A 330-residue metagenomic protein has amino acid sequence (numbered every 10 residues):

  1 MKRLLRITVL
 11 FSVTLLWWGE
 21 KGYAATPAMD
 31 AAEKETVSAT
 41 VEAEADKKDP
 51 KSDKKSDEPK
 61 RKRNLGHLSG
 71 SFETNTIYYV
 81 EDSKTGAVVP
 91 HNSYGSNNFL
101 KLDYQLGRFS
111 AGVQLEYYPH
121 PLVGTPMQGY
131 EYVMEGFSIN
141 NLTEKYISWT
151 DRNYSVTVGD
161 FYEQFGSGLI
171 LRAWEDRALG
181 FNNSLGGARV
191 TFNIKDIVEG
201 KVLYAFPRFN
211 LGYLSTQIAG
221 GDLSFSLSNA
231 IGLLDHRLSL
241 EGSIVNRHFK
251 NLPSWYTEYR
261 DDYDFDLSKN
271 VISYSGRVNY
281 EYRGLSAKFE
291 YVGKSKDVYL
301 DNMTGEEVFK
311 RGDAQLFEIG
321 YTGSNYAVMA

Functional and structural regions predicted by a protein language model:
R3-L10: Sec-dependent signal peptide recognition, specifically the positively charged N-region followed immediately by
F11, E20-P90: N-terminal periplasmic/intermembrane-space "pro-region" immediately following the signal or transit peptide
P59-G95, Q105-L115, H120-E131, E135-S138 (+2 more regions): Signature for the C-terminal beta-barrel architecture of outer-membrane proteins
H120, Y154, E163-F165: A short acidic, glycine/proline-enriched capping/turn motif at secondary-structure boundaries, especially helix N-cap
E144: Phosphate/ribose-recognition catalytic cores of enzymes acting on nucleotide-derived substrates
Y162-L169, A173, A330: Surface-exposed extracellular loop regions of Gram-negative outer-membrane beta-barrel proteins, predominantly
